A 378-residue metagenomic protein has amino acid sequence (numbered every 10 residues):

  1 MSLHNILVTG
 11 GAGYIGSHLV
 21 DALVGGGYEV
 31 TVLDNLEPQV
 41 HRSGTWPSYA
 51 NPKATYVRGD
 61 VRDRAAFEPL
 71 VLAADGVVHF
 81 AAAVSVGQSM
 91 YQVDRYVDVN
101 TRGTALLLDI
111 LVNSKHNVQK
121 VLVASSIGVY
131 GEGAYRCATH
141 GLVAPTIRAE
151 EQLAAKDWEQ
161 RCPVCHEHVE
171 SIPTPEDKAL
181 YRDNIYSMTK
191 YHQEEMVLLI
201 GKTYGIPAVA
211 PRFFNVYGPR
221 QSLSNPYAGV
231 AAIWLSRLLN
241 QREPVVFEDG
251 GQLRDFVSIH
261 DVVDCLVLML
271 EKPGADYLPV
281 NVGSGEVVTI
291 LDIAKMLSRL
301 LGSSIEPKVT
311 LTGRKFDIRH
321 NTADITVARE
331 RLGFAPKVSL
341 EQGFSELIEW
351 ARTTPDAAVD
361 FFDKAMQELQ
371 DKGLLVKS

Functional and structural regions predicted by a protein language model:
M1-F214: N-terminal Rossmann-like NAD(P)+-binding domain of SDR-like oxidoreductases, especially those catalyzing
G25, G59, L239-S378: C-terminal substrate-binding subdomain of Rossmann-fold SDR/epimerase-dehydratase oxidoreductases
R42-T45, E132-C137, Q221-N225, I293-A294 (+1 more regions): Short aromatic-enriched loop/helix-cap "lid" or pocket-rim segments at secondary-structure transitions that line
P69-A73, I110, R237, C265 (+1 more regions): CheY-like receiver
S89, C162-N184, A208, R212-L223 (+2 more regions): A conserved pocket-lining segment of Rossmann-fold NAD(P)-dependent short-chain dehydrogenase/reductase
H192, M196, I200, V230 (+3 more regions): Hydrophobic alpha-helix immediately C-terminal to the catalytic Tyr-X-X-X-Lys motif of short-chain
